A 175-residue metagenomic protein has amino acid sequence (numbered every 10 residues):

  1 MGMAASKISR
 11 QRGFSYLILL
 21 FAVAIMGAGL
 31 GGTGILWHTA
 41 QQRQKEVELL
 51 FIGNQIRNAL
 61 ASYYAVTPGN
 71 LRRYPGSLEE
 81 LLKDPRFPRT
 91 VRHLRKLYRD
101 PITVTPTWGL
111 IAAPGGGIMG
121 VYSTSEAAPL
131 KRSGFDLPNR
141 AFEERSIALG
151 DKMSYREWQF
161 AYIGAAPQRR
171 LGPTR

Functional and structural regions predicted by a protein language model:
M1-M3, M26, M119, M153: Detector for methionine-enriched segments
M1-R12: N-terminal leader/signal peptides at the extreme start of proteins
K7, L17-G53: Aliphatic-rich helix starts adjacent to a transmembrane/signal segment
Q11, Q41-Q44, Q55, Q159 (+1 more regions): Residue-identity detector for glutamine
G13-L19, L36, P75-E80, P114: Short low-complexity stretches enriched in small and charged residues
F14, M26, I35, T39 (+3 more regions): Residue-level detector of functional hotspots within protein domains
N58-R175: Low-complexity, acidic interaction segments enriched in glycine
